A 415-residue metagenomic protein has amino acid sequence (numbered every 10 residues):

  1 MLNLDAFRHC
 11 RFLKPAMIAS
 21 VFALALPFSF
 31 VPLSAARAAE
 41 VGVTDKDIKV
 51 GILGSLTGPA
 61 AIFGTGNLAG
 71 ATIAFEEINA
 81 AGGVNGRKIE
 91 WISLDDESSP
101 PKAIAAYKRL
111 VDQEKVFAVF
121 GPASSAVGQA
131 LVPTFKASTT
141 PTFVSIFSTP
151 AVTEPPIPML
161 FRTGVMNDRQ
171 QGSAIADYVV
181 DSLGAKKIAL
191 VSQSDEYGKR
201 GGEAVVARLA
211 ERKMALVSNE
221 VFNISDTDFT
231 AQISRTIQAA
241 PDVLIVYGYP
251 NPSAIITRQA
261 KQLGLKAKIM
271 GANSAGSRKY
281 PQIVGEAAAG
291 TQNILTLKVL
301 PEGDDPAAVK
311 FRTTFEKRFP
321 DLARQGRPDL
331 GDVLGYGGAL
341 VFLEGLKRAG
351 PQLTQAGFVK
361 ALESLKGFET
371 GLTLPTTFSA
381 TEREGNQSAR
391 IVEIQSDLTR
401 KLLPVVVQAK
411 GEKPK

Functional and structural regions predicted by a protein language model:
M1-L13: N-terminal secretory signal peptides that target proteins for export/translocation
A16-P32: Bacterial N-terminal signal peptides
E40-G70, L94-P101, A123-S124, V191-R200 (+3 more regions): Extracytoplasmic "Venus flytrap"
V41, D47, I62-A69, A81-E154 (+3 more regions): Beta-alpha junction/loop-to-helix N-cap segments that form part of ligand/metal-binding clefts
A103, G164-K187, D228-T230, S253 (+3 more regions): Hydrophobic alpha-helical segments within soluble ligand-binding/sensing domains
K115-N219, K268-N293: Extracytoplasmic ligand/sensor domains, especially the bilobed periplasmic-binding protein
T257-Y336, L398-K401, V406-E412: Extracellular/periplasmic periplasmic-binding protein-like sensory domains
D321-D332, L343-K401: Segments of small-molecule ligand-sensing domains
